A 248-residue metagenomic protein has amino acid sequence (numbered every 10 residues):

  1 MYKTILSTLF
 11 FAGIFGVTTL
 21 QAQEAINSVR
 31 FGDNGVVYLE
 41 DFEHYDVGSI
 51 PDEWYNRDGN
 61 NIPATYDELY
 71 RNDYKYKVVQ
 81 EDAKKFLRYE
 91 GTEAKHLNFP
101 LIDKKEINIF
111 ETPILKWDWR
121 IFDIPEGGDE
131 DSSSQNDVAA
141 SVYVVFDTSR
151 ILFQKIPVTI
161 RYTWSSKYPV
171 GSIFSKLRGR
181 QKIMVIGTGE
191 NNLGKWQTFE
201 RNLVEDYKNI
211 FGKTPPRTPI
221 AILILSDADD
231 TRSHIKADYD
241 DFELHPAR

Functional and structural regions predicted by a protein language model:
S7-G16: Bacterial N-terminal signal peptides
Q23-T65: Extracellular carbohydrate-recognition regions
F42, I222, D240-L244: Extracellular beta-strand elements of beta-rich domains used for carbohydrate recognition/degradation or cell-matrix
N72-L97: Short carbohydrate-recognition loop motifs
I102-L115, E190-L193: Extracellular/lumenal carbohydrate-interaction signature centered on repeated Trp-anchored short motifs
D118-I124, D147-S149, V204, D227: Solvent-exposed strand-to-loop "edge" motifs in beta-rich extracellular domains
S132-L152: Short edge-strand/loop segments of extracellular domains
D137-Y143, G179-R180, I186-G189, L193-H234: Extracellular beta-strand ligand-recognition surfaces/modules
